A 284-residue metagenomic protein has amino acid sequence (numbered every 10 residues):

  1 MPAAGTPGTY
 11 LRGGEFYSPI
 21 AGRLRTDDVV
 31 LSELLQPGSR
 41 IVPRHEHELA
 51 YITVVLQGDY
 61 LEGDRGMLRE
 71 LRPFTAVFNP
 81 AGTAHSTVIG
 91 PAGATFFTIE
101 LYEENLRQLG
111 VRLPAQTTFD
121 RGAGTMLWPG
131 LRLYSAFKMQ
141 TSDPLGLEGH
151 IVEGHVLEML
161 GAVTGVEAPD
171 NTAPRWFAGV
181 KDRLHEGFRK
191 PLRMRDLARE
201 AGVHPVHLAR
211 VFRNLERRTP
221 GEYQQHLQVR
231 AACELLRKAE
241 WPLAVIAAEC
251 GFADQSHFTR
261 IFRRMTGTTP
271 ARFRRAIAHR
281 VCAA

Functional and structural regions predicted by a protein language model:
M1-A21: Short, extreme N-terminal leader segments that mark the start of a protein/domain
F16-Q116: N-terminal regulatory/effector-sensing and dimerization cores that precede helix-turn-helix DNA-binding domains
H45-H47, H85, H204-H207, G221 (+1 more regions): Histidine-centered active-site/metal-ligand motif
Q108-N171, D182: Amphipathic alpha-helical segments enriched in hydrophobic/aromatic residues interleaved with Lys/Arg
V163-D170, K190-R193, H207: Short, structured loop/turn "capping" segments at alpha-beta junctions
A168-W176, R210, R218-L227: Short, Lys/Arg-enriched anionic-surface-contact patches
D182, E186, P191-R195, N214-T259 (+2 more regions): Terminal helix-turn-helix DNA-binding modules in bacterial transcription factors
L197-P205, A209: Helix-turn-helix
